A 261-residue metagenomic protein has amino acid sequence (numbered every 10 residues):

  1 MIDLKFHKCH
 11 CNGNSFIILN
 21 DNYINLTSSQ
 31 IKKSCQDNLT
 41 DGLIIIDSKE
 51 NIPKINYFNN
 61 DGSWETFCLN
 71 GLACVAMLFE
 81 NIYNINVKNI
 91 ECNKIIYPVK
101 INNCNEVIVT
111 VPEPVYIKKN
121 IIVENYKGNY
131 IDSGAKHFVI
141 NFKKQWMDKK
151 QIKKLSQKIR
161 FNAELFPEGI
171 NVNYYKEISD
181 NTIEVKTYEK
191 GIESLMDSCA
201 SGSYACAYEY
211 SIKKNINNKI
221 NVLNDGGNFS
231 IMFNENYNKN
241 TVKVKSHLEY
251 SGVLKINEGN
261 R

Functional and structural regions predicted by a protein language model:
M1-N103, V139-R261: A glycine-rich beta-to-alpha transition motif near the start of alpha/beta enzyme domains, typified by
N105-P112, N240: Short, solvent-exposed secondary-structure boundary/capping segments
T110, G128-Y130, K186: Active-site-proximal beta-strand elements of phosphoester/diester hydrolases
E113-K127, K154-Q157: Active-site glycine-rich loop that binds ribose-phosphate moieties when present
I122, Y126-M147: Internal active-site segments that recognize and position negatively charged phosphoryl groups and nucleotide moieties
